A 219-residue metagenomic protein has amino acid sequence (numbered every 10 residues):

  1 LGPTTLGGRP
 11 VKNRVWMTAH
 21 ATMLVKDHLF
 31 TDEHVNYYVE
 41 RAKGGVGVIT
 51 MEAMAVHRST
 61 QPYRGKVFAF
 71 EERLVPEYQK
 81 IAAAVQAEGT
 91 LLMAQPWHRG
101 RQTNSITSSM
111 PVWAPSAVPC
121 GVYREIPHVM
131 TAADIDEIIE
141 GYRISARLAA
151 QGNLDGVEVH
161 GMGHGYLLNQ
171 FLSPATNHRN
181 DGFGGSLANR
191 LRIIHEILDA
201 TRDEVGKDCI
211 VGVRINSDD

Functional and structural regions predicted by a protein language model:
L1-D219: Flavin-dependent oxidoreductase catalytic cores
